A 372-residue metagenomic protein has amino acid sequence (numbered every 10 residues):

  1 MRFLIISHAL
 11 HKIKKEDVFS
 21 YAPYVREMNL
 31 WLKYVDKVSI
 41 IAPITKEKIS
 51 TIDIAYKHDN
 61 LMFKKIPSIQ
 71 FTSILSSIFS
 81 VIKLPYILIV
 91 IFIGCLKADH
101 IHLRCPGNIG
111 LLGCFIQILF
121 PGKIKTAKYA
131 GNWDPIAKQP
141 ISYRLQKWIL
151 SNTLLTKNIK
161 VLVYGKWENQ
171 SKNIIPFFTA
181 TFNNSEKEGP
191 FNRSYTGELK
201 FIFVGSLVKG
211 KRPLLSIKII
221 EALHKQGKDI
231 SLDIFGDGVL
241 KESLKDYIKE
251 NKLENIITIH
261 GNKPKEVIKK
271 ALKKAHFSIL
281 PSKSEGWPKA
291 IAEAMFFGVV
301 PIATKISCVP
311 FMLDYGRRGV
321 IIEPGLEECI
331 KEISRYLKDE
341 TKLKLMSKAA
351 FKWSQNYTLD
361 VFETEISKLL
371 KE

Functional and structural regions predicted by a protein language model:
C95, N262-K263, K270-A275: Short alpha-helical donor nucleotide-sugar binding micro-motif in glycosyltransferases
S206-K225, L232, V239-K245: A conserved mid-protein helix/loop that constitutes part of the nucleotide-sugar donor-binding site
K245-K263: Nucleotide-activated donor-binding/catalytic signature segment of Leloir-type glycosyltransferases, i.e., the conserved
L253-I256, E328, R335, K342-N356 (+1 more regions): A short, well-ordered alpha-helix in the C-terminal region of glycosyltransferases
K269, P288-F296, P310-F311, R317: Short alpha-helical segment that forms part of, or immediately flanks, the ligand-binding pocket in carbohydrate-active
K283: Aromatic "clamp/platform" in nucleotide-sugar-dependent glycosyltransferases that forms part of the donor/acceptor
V300-A303: Short hydrophobic beta-strand element within catalytic cores of glycosyltransferases and related nucleotide-activated
Y315-E327, R335-E340: Conserved acidic donor-binding segment of nucleotide-sugar-dependent glycosyltransferases
